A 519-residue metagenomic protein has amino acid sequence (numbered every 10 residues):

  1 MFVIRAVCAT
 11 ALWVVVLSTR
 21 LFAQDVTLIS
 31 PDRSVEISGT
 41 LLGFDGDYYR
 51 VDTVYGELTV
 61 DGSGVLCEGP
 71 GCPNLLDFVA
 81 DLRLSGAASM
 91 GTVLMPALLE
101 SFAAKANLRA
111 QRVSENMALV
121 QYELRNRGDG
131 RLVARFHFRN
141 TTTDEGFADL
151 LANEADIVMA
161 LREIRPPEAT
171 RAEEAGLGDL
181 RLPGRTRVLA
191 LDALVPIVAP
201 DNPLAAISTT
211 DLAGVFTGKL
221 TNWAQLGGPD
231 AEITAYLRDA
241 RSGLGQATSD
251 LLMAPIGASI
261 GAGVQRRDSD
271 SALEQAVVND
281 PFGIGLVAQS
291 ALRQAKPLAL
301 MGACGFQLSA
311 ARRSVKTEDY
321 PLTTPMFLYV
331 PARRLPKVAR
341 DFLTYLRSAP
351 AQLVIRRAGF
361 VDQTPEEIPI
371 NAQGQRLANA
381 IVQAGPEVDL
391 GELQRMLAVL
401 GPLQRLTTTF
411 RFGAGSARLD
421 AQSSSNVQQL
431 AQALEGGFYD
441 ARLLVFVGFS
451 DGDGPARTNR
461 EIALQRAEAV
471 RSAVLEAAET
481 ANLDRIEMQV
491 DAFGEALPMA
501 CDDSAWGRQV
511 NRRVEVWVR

Functional and structural regions predicted by a protein language model:
M1-A11: Bacterial N-terminal signal peptides that target proteins for export
L12-S18: A broad helix-preferring feature
T19-A23: Sec/Tat signal peptide C-region and signal peptidase I cleavage site
D25-S425, Q429-Y439, E468, L483-D484: Exported/periplasmic ABC-transporter solute-binding proteins
D129, E145, F449-R519: Periplasmic OmpA-like peptidoglycan-binding domain that tethers envelope proteins to the cell wall
F412-G413, F446-D451: Short loop/turn segments at strand-loop or loop-helix junctions that form parts of catalytic or ligand-binding pockets
